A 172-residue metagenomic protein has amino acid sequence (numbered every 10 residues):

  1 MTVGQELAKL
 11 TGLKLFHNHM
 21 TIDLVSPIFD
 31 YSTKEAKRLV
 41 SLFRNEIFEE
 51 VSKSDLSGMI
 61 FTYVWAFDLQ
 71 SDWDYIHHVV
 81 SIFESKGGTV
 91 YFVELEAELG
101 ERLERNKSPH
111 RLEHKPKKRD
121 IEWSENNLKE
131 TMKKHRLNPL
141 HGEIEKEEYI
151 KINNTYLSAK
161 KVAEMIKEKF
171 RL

Functional and structural regions predicted by a protein language model:
M1: Walker A/P-loop
Q5-S52: Conserved substrate/cofactor phosphate-moiety recognition/catalytic segment in nucleotide-dependent phosphotransferases
T21-I22, A66-F67, A97-E101: Conserved nucleotide-binding/hydrolysis micro-motifs of P-loop NTPases
L39-E94: Glycine-rich phosphate-binding loop used to anchor ATP phosphates in small-molecule kinases, encompassing both
R44, F48, A159-K167: Short, amphipathic alpha-helical "lid/cap" segments that border enzyme active or binding sites
E84-N106, I152: Conserved phosphate-donor/acceptor-positioning beta-strand/loop module used by diverse small-molecule
S108, L112-V162: Small-molecule kinase domains that catalyze NTP-dependent phosphoryl transfer to phosphate-bearing small molecules
F170-L172: Short, hydrophobic alpha-helical segments
